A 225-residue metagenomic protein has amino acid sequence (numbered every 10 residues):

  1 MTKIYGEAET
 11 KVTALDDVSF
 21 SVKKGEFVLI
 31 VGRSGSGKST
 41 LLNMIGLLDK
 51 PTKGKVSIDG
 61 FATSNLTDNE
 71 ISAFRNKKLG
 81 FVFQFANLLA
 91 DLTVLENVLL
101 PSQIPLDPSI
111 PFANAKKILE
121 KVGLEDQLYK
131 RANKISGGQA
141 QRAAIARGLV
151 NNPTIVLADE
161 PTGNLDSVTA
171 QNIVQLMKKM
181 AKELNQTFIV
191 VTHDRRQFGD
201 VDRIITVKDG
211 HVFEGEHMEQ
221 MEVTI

Functional and structural regions predicted by a protein language model:
M1-D200, I204-V207: ABC family nucleotide-binding domain
R203, H211-I225: Conserved beta-strand-loop-alpha-helix hinge in the C-terminal portion of ABC ATPase nucleotide-binding domains
